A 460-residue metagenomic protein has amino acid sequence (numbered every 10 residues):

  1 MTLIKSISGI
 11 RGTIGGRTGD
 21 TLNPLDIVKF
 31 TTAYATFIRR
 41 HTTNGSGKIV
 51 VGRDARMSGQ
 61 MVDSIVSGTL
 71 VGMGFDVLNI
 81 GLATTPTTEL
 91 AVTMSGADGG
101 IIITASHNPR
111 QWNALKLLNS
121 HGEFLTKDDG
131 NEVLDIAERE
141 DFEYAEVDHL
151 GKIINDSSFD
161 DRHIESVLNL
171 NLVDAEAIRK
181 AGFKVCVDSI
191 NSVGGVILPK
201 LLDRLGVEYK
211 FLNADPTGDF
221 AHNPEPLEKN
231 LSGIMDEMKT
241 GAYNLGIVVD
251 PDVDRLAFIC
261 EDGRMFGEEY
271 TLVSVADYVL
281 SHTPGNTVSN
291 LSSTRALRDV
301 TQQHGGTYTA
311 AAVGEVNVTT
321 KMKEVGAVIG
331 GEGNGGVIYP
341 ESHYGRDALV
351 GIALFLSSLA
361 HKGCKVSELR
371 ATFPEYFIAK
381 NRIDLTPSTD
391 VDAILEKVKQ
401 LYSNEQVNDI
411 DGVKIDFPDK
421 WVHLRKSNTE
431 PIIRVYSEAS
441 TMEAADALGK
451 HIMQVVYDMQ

Functional and structural regions predicted by a protein language model:
M1-G68, G72-M73, K152-V185: An N-terminal, well-structured beta->alpha segment
T13, N113-K239: Gly/Ser/Thr-enriched, mixed-charge loops and adjacent short helices that form phosphate/oxyanion-binding elements
T36, K48-W112, K200-I259: N-terminal small/polar loop signature for handling phosphorylated ligands or for N-terminal nucleophile
G52-D54, V187-S189, C260, E341 (+1 more regions): Short glycine-centered, acidic/aromatic-flanked micro-motifs in structured strand/loop junctions that mark active-site
V71, N131-E165, N169, C260-G333 (+1 more regions): Proline/glycine-rich low-complexity loops and linkers
L117-S120, A257-E261, I338-P340: Short beta-strand-to-turn element immediately C-terminal to the catalytic PLP-Schiff-base lysine in fold type I
L245, T283-Q460: Phosphate-binding and adjacent anionic-ligand microenvironments
